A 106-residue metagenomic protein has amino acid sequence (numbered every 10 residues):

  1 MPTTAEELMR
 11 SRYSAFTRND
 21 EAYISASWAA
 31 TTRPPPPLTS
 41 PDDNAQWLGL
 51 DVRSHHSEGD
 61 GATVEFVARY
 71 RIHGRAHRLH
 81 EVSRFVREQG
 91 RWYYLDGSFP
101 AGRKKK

Functional and structural regions predicted by a protein language model:
M1-P36, S40-P41: Core segments of small alpha/beta cavity-forming domains
R18, H55-G61, V86-R91: A short, structured loop/turn motif at beta-sheet edges
W28, W47-G49, W92: Tryptophan-centered motif/residue detector
T31, G59-A62, W92, A101: A broad, structure-centric signal for solvent-exposed, well-ordered loop/edge residues that line or flank functional
T31-P35, A45, S57, G97: Structured, amphipathic secondary-structure segments that form assembly/contact surfaces in multi-subunit
P41-R78: Surface-exposed, charged secondary-structure patches
H80-K106: Short beta-strand edge/turn micro-motifs at domain boundaries
